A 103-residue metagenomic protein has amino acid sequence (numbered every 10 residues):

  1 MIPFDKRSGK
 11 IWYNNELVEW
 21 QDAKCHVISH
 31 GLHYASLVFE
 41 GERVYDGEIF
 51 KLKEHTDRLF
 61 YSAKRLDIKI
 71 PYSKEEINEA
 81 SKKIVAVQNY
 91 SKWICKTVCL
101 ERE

Functional and structural regions predicted by a protein language model:
M1-E103: Conserved alpha/beta cores of soluble small-molecule-handling proteins
